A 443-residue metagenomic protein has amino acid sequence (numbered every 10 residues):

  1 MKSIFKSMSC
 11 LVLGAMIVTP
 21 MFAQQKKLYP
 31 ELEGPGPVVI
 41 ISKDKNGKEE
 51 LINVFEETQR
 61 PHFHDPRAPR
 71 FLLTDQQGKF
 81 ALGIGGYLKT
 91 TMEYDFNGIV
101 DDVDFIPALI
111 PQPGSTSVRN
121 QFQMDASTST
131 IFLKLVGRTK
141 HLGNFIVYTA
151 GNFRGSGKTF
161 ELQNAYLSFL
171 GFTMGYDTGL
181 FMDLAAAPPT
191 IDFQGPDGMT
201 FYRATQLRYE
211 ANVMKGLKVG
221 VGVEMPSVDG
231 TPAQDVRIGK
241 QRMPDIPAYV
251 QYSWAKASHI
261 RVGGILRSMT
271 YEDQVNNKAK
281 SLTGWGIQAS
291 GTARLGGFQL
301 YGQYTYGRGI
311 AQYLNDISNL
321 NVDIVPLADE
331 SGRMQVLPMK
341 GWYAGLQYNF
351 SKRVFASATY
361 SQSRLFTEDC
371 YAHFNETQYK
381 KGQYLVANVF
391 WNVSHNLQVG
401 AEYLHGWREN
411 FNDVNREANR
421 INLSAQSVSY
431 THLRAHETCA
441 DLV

Functional and structural regions predicted by a protein language model:
M1-K26: Bacterial Sec-dependent N-terminal signal peptides
F22-F96: N-terminal periplasmic/intermembrane-space "pro-region" immediately following the signal or transit peptide
H62, Q76, Q121-Q123, S156-T159 (+8 more regions): Replace "Gram-negative outer membrane beta-barrel proteins" with "bacterial and organellar outer membrane beta-barrel
D75-D104, G114-V228, R242, P247 (+2 more regions): Outer membrane beta-barrel
D95, R138, N152-S156, F181-D183 (+7 more regions): Sequence/structural signature of outer-membrane beta-barrel proteins
L162-N164, A204-Q206, M243-Y249, H259 (+6 more regions): Transmembrane beta-barrel architecture of outer membranes
A255-N375: Detector for outer-membrane/organellar transmembrane beta-barrel domains, recognizing the amphipathic beta-strand
T431-T438: Conserved small/polar residues in nucleotide/adenosyl-binding loops
